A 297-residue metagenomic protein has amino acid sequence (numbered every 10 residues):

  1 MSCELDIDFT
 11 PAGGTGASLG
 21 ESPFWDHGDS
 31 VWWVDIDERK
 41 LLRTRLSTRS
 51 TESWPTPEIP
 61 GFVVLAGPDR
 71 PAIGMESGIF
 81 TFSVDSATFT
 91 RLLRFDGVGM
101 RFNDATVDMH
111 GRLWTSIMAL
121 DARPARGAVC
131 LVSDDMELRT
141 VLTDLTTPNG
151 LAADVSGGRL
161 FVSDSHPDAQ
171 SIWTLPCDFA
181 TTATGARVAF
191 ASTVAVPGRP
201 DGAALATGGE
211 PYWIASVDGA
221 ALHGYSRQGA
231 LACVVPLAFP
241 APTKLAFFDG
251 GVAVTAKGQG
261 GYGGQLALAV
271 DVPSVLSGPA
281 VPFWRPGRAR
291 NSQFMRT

Functional and structural regions predicted by a protein language model:
I7-G14, R49-P55, F89-F95, M136-T143 (+2 more regions): A short beta-strand motif characteristic of beta-propeller blades
G14-D29, T56-M75, G97-R112, L142-R159 (+4 more regions): Beta-rich, blade/repeat-based domains predominating in secreted/periplasmic proteins but also intracellular
D26-H27, V31-D37, P71-S77, L113-R123 (+3 more regions): Conserved beta-strand positions in repeat-built beta-propeller and related beta-rich domains
V31-P55, E76-T81: Beta-propeller domains
K40-L42, G78, G127-C130, S171-W173 (+2 more regions): A short loop-to-beta-strand structural motif that recurs across blades of beta-propeller domains
R45-S50, G67-P71, V84-D85, C130-E137 (+3 more regions): Flexible "stalk/tail and boundary" regions
T88-V141: Hydrophobic alpha-helical segments and helix pairs
L175-T182, D271-L276: Short loop/turn segments immediately following beta-strands, especially the blade-tip and inter-blade linker loops
